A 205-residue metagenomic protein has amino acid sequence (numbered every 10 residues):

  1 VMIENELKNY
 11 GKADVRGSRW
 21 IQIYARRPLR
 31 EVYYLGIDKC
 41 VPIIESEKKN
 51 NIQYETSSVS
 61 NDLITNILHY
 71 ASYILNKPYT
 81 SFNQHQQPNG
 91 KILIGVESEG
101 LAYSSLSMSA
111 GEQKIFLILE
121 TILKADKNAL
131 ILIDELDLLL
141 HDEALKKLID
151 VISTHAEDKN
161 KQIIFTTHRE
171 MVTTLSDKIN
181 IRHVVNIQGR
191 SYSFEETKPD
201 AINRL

Functional and structural regions predicted by a protein language model:
V1-I43: P-loop NTPase switch/coupling surface
I37-Q113, E120: Extended helical coiled-coil dimerization/tether regions that scaffold and oligomerize large DNA-maintenance assemblies
G100-A102, M108-I133, D142, K146: GG-anchored amphipathic helix commonly corresponding to the ABC/SMC/Rad50 NBD signature/C-loop
K127-L130, N160-I164: Loop/turn-to-beta-strand initiation segments
D137-L138: Short loop immediately C-terminal to the Walker-B catalytic DE motif in ABC-type ATPase nucleotide-binding domains
K147-I152: Conserved hydrophobic alpha-helix in the ABC-type ATPase nucleotide-binding domain
T166-H168: H-loop/switch region of ABC-family ATPase nucleotide-binding domains
T173-L205: RecA-like P-loop NTPase motor core
